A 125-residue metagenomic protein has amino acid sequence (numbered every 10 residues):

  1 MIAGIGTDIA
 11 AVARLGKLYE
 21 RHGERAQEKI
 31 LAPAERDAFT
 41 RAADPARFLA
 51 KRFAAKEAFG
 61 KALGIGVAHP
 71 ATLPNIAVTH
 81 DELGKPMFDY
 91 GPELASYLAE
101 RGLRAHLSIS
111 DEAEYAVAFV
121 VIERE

Functional and structural regions predicted by a protein language model:
M1-E125: Core catalytic alpha/beta fold that binds nucleotide/phospho-ligands
